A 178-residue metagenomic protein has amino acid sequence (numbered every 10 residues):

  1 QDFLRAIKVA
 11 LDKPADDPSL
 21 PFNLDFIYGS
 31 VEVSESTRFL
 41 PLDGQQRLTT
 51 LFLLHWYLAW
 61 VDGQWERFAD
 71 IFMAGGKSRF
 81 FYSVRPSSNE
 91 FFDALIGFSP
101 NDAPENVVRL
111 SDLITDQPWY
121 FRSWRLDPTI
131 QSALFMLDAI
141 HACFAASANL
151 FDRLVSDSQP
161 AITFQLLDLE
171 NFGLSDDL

Functional and structural regions predicted by a protein language model:
Q1-D177: Glycine- and hydrophobic-rich flexible loops that cap the catalytic core of alpha/beta enzyme folds
